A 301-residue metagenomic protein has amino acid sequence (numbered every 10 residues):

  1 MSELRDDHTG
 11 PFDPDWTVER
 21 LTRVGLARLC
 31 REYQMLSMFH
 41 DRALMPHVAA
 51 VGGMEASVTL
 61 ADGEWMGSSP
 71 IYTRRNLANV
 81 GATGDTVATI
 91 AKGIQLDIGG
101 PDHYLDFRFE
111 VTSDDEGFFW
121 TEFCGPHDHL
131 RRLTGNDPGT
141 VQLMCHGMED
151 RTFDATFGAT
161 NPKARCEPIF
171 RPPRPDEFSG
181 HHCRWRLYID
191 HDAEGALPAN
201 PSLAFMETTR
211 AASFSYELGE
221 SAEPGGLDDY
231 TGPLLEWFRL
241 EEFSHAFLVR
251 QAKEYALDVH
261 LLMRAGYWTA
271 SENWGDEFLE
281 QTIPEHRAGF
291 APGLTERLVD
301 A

Functional and structural regions predicted by a protein language model:
M1-F118, G125-D154, G158-R184, D190-A301: N-terminal accessory segment detector
